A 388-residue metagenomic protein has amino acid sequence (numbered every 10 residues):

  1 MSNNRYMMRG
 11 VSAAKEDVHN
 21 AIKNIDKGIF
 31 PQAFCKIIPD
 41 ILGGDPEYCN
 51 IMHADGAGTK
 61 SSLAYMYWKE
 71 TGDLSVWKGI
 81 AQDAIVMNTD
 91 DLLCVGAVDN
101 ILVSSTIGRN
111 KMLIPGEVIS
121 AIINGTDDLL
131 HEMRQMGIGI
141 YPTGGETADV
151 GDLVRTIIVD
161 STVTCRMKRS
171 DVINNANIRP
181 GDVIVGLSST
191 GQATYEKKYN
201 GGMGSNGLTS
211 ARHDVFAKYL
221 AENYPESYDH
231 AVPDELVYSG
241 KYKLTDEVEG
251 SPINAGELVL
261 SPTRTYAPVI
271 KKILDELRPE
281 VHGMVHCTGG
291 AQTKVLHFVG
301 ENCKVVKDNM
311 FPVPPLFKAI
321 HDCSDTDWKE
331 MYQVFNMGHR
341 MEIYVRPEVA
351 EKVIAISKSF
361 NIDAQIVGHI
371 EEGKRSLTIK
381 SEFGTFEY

Functional and structural regions predicted by a protein language model:
M1-Y388: Helix-biased detector of long, well-ordered alpha-helical tracts
